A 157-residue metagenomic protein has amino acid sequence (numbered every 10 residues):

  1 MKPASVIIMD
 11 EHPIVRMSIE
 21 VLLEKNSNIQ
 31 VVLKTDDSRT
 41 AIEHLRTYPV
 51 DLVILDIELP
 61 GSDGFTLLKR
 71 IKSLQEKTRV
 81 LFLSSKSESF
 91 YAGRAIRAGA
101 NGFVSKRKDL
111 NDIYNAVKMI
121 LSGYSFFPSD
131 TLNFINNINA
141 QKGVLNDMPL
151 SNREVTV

Functional and structural regions predicted by a protein language model:
K2-V15, I19-L23, L150: Conserved acidic segment of CheY-like receiver
K34, L59-S62: Residue-level signal for the "D+5" position in two-component response regulator receiver
K34-L52: Acidic, metal-coordinating helix/loop segments flanking the phosphotransfer/catalytic sites of two-component signaling
D37, D63-T66: Acidic catalytic/metal-coordinating carboxylates
D56, S84, K106: Active-site residues of response regulator receiver
F65-K77: Short amphipathic alpha-helix used as the core "switch/output" element in two-component signaling
K77-S87: A short, hydrophobic beta-strand element within the central beta-sheet of small alpha/beta folds
F90-I96, N101-M148, N152, T156: Short, flexible helix-to-coil linker/hinge segments that flank and couple to helix-turn-helix
